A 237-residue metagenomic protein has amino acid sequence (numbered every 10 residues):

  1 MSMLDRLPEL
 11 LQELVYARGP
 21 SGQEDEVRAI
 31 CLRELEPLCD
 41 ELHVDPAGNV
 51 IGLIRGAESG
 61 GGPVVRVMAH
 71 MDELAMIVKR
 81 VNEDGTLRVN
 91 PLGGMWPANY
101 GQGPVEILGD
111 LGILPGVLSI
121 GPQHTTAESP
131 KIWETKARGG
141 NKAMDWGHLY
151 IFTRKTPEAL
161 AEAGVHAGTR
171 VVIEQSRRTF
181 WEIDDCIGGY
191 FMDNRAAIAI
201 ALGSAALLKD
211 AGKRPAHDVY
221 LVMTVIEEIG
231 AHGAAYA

Functional and structural regions predicted by a protein language model:
M1-A237: N-terminal hydrophobic/helix-forming segments and targeting peptides
